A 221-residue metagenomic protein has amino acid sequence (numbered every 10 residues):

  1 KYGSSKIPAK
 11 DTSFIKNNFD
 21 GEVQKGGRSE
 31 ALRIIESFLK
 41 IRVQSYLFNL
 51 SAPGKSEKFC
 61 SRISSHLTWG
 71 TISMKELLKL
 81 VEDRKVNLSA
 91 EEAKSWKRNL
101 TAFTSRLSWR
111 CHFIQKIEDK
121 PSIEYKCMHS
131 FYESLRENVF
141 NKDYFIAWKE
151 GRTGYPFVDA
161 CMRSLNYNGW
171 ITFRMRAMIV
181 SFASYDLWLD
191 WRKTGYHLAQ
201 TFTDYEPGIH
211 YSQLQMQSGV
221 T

Functional and structural regions predicted by a protein language model:
K1, S89, R163, I209-Q213: Trp/Phe/Arg-rich N-terminal binding region typifying the photolyase-homology
K1-S130: Glycine/tryptophan-enriched, flexible segments
F14, S56-F59, L78, R136-K142 (+1 more regions): Short acidic (Asp/Glu) and glycine-rich catalytic loops that position anionic groups and cofactors
S61-S64, A102, D143-I146, P156-N166 (+3 more regions): Contiguous, well-ordered alpha-helical segments that form the cores/surfaces of helical PPI scaffolds
D83, W109, Y167, S184-L189 (+1 more regions): Short, well-ordered loop/turn and helix-capping segments at boundaries between secondary-structure elements and domains
S108, F113-Y167, I171, M178: A contiguous catalytic/ligand-binding core that recognizes phosphate-bearing ligands
E118-S130, D190-L198, H210-Q213: Short acidic alpha-helical/loop segments enriched in Asp/Glu that coordinate divalent cations
Y132, R136-V139, D186, H197-T221: C-terminal, helix-dominated tail/subdomain
